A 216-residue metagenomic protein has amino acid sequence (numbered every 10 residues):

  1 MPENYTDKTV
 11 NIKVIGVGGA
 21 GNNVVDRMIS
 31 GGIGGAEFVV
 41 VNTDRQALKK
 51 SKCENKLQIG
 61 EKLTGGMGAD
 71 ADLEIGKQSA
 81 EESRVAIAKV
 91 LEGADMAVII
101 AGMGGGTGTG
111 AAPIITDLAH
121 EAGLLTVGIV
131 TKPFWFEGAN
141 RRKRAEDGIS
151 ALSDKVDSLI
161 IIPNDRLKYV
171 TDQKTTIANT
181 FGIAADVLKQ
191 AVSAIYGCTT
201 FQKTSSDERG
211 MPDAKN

Functional and structural regions predicted by a protein language model:
M1-N216: Tubulin/FtsZ superfamily GTPase core signature
